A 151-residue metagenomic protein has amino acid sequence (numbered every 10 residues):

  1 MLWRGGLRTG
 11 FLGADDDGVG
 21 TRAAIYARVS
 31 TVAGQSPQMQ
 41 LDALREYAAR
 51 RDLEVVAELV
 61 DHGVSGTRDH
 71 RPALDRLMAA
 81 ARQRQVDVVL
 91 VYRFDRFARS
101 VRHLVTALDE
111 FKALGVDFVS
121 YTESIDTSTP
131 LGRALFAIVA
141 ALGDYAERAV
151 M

Functional and structural regions predicted by a protein language model:
M1-M151: Short, structured surface patches at the beginning of a domain
